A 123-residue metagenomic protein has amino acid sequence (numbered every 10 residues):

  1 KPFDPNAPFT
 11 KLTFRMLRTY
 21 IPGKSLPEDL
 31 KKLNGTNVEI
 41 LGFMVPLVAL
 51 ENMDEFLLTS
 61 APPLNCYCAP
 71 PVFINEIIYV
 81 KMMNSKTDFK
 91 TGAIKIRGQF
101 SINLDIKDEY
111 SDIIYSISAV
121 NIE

Functional and structural regions predicted by a protein language model:
K1-E123: OB-fold and OB-like single-stranded nucleic-acid-recognition modules and their adjacent interaction interfaces
